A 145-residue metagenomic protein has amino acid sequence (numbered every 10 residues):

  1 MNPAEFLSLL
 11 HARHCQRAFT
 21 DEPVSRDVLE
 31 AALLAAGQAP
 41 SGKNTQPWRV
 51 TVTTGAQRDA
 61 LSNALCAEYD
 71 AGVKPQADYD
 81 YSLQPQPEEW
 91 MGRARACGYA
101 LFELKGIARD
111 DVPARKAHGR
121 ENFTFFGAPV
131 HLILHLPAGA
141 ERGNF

Functional and structural regions predicted by a protein language model:
M1-F145: Acidic, surface-exposed loops and disordered segments
